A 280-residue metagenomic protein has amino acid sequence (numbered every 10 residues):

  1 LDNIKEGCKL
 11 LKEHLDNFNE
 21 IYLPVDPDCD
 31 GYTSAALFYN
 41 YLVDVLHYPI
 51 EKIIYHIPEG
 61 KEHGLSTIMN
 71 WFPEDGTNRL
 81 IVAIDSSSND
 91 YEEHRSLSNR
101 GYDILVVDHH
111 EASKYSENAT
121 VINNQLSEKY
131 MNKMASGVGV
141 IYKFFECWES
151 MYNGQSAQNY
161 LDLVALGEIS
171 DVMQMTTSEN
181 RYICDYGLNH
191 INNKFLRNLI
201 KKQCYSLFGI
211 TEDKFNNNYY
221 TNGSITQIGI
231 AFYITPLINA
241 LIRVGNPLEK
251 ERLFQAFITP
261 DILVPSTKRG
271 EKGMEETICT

Functional and structural regions predicted by a protein language model:
L1-L80, N99-G101, E149-T280: Hydrophobic helix-and-loop "lid/oligomerization" segment in the mid-to-C-terminal part of catalytic domains
D26-P27, P58-G60, S86-S87, H109-A112 (+1 more regions): Short, ordered loop/turn segments at secondary-structure junctions
T33, E92-H94, S116: Short glycine-/acidic-enriched loop or helix-start segments at secondary-structure transitions that form or flank
L37, Y115-S170: Short alpha-helices
N70, L97-S98, E117-I122: Short low-complexity, flexible loop/linker segments enriched in glycine and/or proline with clustered acidic
L80-S96: Phosphate/diphosphate-binding loops
I104-L105: Hydrophobic beta-strand scaffold residues
